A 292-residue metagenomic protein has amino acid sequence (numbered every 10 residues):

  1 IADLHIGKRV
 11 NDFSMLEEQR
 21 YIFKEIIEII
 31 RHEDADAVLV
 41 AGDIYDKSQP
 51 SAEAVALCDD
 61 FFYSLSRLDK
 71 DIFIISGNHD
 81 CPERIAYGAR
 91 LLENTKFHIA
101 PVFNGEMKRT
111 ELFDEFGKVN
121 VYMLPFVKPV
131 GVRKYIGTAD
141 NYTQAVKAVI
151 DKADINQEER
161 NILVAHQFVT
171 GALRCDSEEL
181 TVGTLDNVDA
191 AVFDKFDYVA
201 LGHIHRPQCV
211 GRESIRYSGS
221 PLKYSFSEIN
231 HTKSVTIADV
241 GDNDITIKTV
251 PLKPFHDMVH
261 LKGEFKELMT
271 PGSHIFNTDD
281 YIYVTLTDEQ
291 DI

Functional and structural regions predicted by a protein language model:
I1-Y63, R67: N-terminal active-site segment of His-dependent metallophosphoesterases
D3, D43, G77-N78, H166 (+2 more regions): Active-site glycine-centered loops adjacent to acidic/histidine catalytic or metal-binding residues that shape
H32, A37, V240-I292: Accessory, non-catalytic peripheral segments of nucleic-acid enzymes
P50, H79-G211: His/Asp/Glu-rich metal-coordinating catalytic cores of metallo-dependent phosphodiesterases/hydrolases acting on
L57-D69, L185-F196: Catalytic-core regions built around general acid/base machinery
R67-I72, E159: A short helix->loop->beta-strand "cap" motif at the edges of active sites that frequently abuts
A190, D197-K253: A conserved active-site cap/scaffold subdomain adjacent to cofactor or substrate pockets
